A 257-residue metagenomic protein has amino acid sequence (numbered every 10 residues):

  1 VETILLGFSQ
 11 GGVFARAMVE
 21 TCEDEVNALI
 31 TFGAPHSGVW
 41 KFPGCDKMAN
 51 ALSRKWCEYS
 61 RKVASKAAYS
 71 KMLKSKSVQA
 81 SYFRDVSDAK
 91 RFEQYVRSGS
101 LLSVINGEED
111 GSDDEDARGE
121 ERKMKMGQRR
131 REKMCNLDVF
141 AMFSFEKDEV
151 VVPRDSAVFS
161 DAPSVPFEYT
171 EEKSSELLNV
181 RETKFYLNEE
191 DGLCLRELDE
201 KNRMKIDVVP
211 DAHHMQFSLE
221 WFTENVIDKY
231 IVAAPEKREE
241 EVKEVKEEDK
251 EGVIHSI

Functional and structural regions predicted by a protein language model:
V1-R91: Serine-dependent carboxylesterase/thioesterase catalytic core of lipase-like alpha/beta-hydrolase/SGNH enzymes
F8-Q10, R118-R122, E182-Y186: A short linear-motif detector with a strong N-terminal bias
V13-A17, S100, N225: Extracytoplasmic/secreted proteins, especially bacterial periplasmic and envelope-associated proteins
N50-V104, F159, P163-R203: Active-site gating loop/helix substructures
A64, A68, N106-D110, Y230-I231 (+1 more regions): Generic secondary-structure transition motif, activating predominantly at the C-termini of alpha-helices
Y69-P153: Serine-hydrolase catalytic core
S112, G127-I257: C-terminal catalytic-base region of ester-bond hydrolases, centering on the histidine of the charge-relay
